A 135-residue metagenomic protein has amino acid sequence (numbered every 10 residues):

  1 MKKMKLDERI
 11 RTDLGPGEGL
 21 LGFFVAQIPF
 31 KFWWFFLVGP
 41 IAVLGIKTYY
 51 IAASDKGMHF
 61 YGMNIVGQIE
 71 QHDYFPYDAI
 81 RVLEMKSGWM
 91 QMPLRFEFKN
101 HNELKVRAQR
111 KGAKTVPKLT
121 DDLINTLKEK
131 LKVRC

Functional and structural regions predicted by a protein language model:
M1-I51: Anionic N-terminal interaction surfaces
K5, F30-W34, H59-F60, N102-R107: Short, surface-exposed beta-strand/loop "edge" segments at domain boundaries and coil↔beta transitions
F23-Q27, E97, R107: Residues in well-ordered beta-strands of folded domains
W33, I69-D73, V116-K118: A short, polar/proline- and glycine-enriched secondary-structure boundary/capping micro-motif
P40-Y50, S54-R95, N102: Phosphoinositide-binding peripheral membrane targeting modules
N100-D122: Canonical phosphoinositide-binding patch of PH/PH-like domains
K130-R134: Charged phosphate-binding loop/patch that engages nucleotide di/tri-phosphates or the phosphate backbone of nucleic
